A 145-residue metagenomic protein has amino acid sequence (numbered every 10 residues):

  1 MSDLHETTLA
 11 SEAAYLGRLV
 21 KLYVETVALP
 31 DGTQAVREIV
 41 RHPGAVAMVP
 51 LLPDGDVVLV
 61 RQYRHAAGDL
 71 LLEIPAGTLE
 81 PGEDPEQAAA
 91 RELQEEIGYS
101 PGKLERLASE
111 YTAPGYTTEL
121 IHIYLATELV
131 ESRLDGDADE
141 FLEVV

Functional and structural regions predicted by a protein language model:
M1-E12: A short, amphipathic edge element
A10-A47, P53: Acidic, metal-coordinating catalytic segment for phosphate/diphosphate chemistry, firing primarily on the Nudix
G17, A66, P114-Y116: Short glycine/serine/proline-enriched coil/turn segments at secondary-structure junctions
K21-E25, L70, L120-H122: Short beta-strand micro-motifs in enzyme catalytic cores
L22-V24, V36, V60, I74 (+1 more regions): Hydrophobic residues on conserved beta-strands that form the core of alpha/beta folds
A35, G44-A47, L52, T78-V145: Unchanged
I39-V40, Y63, T112: Residue-level structural signal for beta-strand termini and adjacent loop
A45-D69, E73: A glycine-rich, hydrophobic loop/mini-helix early in the fold
